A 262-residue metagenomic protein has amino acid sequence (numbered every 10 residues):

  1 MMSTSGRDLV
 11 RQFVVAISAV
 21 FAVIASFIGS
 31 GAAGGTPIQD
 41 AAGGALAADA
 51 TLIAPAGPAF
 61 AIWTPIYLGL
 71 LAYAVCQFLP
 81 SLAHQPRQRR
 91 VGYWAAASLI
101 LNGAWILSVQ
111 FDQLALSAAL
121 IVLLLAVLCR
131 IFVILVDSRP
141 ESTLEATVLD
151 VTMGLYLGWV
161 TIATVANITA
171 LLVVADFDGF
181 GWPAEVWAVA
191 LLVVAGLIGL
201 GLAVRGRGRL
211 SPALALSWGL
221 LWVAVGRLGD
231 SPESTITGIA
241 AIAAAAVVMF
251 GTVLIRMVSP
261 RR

Functional and structural regions predicted by a protein language model:
S3-A16, W63: N-terminal membrane topogenic signal
R7, L79-P80, V133-P140, T252-R262: Membrane-interface capping segments at transmembrane-helix boundaries
I17-I24, W94-W105, I121-F132, L149-N167: Alpha-helical transmembrane segments of multi-pass integral membrane proteins
A19-I38: Alpha-helical transmembrane segments of multi-pass membrane proteins
A45-I62, T147-Y156, F177-A190: Short aromatic-rich membrane-water interface segments that cap or initiate transmembrane helices in multi-pass membrane
A54-A59, G181-L197, A224-M249: Membrane-interface transmembrane-helix boundary segments in multi-pass integral membrane proteins
L68-Q88, A96-A118, V122-E145: Internal transmembrane alpha-helix with an interfacial aromatic "cap," most often the third helix
A104-A118, F177-W182, G201-R207, L228-E233: Membrane-interface helix caps and helix-loop-helix hairpins in membrane proteins
